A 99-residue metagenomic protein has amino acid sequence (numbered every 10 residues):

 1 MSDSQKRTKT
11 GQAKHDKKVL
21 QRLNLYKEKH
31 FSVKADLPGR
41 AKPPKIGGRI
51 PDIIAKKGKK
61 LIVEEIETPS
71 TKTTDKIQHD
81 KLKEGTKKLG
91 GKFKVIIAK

Functional and structural regions predicted by a protein language model:
D3-G11, N24, E28-L61: Active-site metal-binding core of divalent-cation-utilizing nuclease and nuclease-like domains
A13-S32, K59-L61, I66-K99: Catalytic cores of nucleic-acid endonucleases
